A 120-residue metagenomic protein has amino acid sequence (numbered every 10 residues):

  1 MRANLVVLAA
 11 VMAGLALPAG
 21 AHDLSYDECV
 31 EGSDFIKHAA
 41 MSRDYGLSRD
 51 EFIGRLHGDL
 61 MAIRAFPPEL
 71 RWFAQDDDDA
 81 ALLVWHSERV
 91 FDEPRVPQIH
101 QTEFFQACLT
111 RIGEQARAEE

Functional and structural regions predicted by a protein language model:
M1-V7: Bacterial N-terminal signal peptides that target proteins for export
V11-A13: Repetitive helical segments and hydrophobic/amphipathic motifs
A16-P18: N-terminal signal peptide c-region/cleavage motif recognized by signal peptidases
S25, K37-M41, E93: Short secondary-structure capping micro-motifs at structural edges
V30-H57: N-terminal targeting signals for Sec/Tat export/insertion, comprising classic cleavable signal peptides
L47-E120: Compact alpha-helical subdomains of small soluble proteins
